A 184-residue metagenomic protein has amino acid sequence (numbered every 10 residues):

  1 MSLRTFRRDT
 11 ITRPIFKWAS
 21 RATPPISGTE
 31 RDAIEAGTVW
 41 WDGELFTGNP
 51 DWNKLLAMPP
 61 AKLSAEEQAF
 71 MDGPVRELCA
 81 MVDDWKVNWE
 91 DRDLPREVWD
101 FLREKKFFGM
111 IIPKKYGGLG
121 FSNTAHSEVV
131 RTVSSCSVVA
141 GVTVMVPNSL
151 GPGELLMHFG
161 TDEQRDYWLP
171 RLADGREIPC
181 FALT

Functional and structural regions predicted by a protein language model:
M1-P147, G151-C180: Amphipathic, small/basic residue-rich leader segments at the start of a protein or domain
A182-T184: Cysteine-centered functional microenvironments
